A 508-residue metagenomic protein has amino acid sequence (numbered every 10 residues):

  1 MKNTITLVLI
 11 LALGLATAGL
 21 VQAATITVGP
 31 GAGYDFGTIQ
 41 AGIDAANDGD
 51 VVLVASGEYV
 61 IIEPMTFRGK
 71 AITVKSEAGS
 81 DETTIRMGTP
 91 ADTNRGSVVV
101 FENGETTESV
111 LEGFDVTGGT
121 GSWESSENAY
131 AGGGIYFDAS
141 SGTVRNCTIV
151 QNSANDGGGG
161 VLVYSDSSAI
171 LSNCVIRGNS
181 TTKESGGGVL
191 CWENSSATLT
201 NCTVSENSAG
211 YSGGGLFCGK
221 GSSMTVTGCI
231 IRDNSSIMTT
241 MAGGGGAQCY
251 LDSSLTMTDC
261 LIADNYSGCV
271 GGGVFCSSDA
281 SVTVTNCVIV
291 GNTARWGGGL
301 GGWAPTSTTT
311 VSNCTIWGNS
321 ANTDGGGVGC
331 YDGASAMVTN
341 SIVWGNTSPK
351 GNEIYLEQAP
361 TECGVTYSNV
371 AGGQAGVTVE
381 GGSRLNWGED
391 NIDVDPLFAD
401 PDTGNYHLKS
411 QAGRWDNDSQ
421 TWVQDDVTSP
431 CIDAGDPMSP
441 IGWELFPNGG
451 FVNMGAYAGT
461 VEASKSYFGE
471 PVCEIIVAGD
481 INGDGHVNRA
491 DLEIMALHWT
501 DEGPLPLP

Functional and structural regions predicted by a protein language model:
M1-V8: Bacterial N-terminal signal peptides that target proteins for export
A12-A41, A45-D48, S56-E58, L397-D400 (+2 more regions): Right-handed parallel beta-helix/beta-solenoid
P30-A32, R68-S126, I392-P401: Right-handed parallel beta-helix/beta-spiral solenoid domain characteristic of secreted/periplasmic
G31-F36, Q40, V51-I72, G79-S80 (+2 more regions): N-terminal extracellular ligand-recognition/capping segment immediately after the signal peptide
A32, D50, G57-V60, E77-D81 (+8 more regions): Acidic glycine-/aspartate-rich tracts in secreted/extracellular proteins
Q40-D44, I481-P508: Alpha-helical segments with a strong preference for the paired helices of cellulosomal dockerin domains
E63-A71, T143, L162-V163, S168-I176 (+3 more regions): Predominantly extracellular beta-rich ligand-binding scaffolds that present long acidic/polar faces for carbohydrate
R95-G96, G104, G364, G388-A463: C-terminal accessory segments
